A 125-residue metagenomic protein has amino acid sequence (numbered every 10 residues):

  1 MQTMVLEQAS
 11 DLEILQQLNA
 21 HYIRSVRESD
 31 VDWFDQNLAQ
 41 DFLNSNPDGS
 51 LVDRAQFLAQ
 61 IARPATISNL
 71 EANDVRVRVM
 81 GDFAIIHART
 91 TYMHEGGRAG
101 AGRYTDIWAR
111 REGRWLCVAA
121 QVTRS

Functional and structural regions predicted by a protein language model:
Q2-Q36, D41-S125: A beta-strand edge to alpha-helix "cap/lid" segment located at domain peripheries
